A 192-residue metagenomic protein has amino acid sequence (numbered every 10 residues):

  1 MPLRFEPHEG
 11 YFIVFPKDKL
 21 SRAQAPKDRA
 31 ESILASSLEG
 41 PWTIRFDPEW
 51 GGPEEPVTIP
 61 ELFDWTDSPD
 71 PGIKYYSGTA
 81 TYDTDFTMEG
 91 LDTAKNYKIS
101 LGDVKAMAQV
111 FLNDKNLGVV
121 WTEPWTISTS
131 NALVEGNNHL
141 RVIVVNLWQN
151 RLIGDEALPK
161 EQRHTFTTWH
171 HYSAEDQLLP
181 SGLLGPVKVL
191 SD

Functional and structural regions predicted by a protein language model:
M1-L3, T126-N131: Exposed aromatic-hydrophobic patches
M1-S21, V110: C-terminal beta-strand-rich structural cap/linker in extracellular carbohydrate-active enzymes
F5-P7, T93, V134-E135: Surface-exposed loops/turns
Y11-D18, T84, L140-N146: Short, hydrophobic/aromatic-enriched beta-strand segments in well-ordered soluble domains
D18-K19, G118-T126: A short acidic/small-residue loop/turn micro-motif
S21-T79, L133-D192: An acidic-aromatic loop/edge-strand motif
Y76-E89, P124-S128: Short beta-strands within extracellular/lumenal beta-sheet-rich domains
F86-N113, V120, L140-V144: Aromatic-lined ligand-binding clefts that engage carbohydrates, nucleic acids, or primary amines
